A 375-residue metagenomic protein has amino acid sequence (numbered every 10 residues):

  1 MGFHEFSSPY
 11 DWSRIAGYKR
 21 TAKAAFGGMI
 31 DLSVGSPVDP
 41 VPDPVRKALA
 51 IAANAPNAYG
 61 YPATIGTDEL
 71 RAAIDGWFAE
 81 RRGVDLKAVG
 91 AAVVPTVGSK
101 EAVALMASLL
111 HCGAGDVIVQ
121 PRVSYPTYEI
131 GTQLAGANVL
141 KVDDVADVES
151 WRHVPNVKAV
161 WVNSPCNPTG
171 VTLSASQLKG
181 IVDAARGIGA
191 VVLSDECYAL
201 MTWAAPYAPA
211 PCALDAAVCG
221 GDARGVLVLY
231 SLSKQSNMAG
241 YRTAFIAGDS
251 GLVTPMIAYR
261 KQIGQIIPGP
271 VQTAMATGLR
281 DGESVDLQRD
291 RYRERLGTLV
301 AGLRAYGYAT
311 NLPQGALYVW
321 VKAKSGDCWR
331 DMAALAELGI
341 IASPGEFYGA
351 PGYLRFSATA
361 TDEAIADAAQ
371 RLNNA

Functional and structural regions predicted by a protein language model:
G2-G98, L279: N-terminal small-domain helix-loop-helix segment of the aminotransferase-like
A22, F26, A135, G187-I188 (+1 more regions): Helix C-cap/helix->beta junction micro-motif
A58-A184, L200-G221: Conserved core of the PLP fold type I
G76, E80, V84-K87, A333 (+2 more regions): PLP-dependent enzyme catalytic core of the Aspartate aminotransferase-like
V218-R293, G297: Conserved core segment of the aminotransferase class I/II
Q272, A276, Y292-V300, T310-K322 (+1 more regions): Conserved glycine-rich beta-strand-loop-beta hairpin in the small C-terminal domain of fold type I
